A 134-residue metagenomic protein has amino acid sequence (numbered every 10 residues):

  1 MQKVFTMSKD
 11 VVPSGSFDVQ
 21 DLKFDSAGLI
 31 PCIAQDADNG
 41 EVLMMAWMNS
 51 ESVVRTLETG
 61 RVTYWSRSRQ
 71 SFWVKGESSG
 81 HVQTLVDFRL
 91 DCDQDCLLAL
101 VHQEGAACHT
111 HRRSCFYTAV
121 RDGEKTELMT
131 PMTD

Functional and structural regions predicted by a protein language model:
Q2-L29, A37-D38, V42-L43, M48-D134: C-terminal binding/interaction regions
I33: Conserved catalytic-core segments centered on acid/base and nucleophilic motifs
